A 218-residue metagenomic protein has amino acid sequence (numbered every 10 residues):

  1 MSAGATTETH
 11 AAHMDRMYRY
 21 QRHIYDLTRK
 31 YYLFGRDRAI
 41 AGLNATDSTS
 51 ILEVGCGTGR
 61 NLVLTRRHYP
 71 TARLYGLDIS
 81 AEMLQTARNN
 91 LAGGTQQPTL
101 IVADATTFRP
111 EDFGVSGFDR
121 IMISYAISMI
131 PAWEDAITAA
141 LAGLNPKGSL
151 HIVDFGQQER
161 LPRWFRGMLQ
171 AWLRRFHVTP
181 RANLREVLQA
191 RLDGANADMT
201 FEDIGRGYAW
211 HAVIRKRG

Functional and structural regions predicted by a protein language model:
S2-N44, R60-L64, F165-A171: Conserved class I S-adenosyl-L-methionine
S50, K147-S149: Short glycine-centered segments of the SAM/dcSAM-binding site in methyltransferase folds
L52-V54, T58-F108: Class I SAM-dependent methyltransferase SAM/SAH-binding core
P110-R120: A short acidic, Gly/Pro-enriched loop at the edge of an enzyme's catalytic core that lines a small-molecule cofactor
D119-A132: A short SAM/SAH-binding and catalytic strip from SAM-dependent methyltransferases
E134-P146: A short glycine-rich, Lys/Arg-flanked "PGG" loop and its adjoining helix->strand segment in the class I
H151-W210: C-terminal alpha-helical "lid/dimerization" subdomain adjacent to the S-adenosyl-L-methionine
A212-G218: C-terminal lobe and adjacent flexible extensions of AdoMet/dcAdoMet transferase-like proteins
